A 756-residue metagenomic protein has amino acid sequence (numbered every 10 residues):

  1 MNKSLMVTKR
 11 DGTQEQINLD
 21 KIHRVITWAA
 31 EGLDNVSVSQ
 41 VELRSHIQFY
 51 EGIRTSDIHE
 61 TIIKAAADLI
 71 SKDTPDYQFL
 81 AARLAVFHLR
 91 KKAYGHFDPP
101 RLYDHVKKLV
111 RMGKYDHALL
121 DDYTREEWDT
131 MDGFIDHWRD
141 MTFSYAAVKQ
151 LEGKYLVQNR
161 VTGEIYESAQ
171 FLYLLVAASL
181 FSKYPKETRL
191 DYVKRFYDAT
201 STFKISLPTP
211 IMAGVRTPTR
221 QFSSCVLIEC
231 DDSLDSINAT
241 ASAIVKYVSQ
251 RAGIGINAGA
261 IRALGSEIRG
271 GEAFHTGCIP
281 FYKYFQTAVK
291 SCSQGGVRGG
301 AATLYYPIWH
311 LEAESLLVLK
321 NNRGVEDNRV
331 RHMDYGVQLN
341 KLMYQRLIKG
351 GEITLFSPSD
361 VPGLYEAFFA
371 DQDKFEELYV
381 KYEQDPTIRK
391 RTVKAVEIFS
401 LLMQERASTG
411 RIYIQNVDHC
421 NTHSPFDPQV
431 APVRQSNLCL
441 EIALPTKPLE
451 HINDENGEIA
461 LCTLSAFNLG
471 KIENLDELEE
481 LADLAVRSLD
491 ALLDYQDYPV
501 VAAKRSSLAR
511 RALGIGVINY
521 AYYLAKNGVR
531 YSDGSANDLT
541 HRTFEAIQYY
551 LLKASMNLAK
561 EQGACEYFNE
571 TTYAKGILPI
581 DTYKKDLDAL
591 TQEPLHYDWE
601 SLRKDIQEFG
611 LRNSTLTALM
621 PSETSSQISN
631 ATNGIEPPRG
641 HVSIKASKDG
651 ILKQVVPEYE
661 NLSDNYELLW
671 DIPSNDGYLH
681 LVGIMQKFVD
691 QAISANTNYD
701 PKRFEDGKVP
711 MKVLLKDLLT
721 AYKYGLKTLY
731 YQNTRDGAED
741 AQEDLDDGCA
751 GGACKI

Functional and structural regions predicted by a protein language model:
N2-K3, T13, V36-L174, A178 (+1 more regions): Core nucleic-acid recognition elements
N18-N35, L174-F181, N633-P638: Short, surface-exposed, low-complexity cationic segments
Y77-V110, L339, C420-E450, L513 (+4 more regions): Terminal amphipathic helices with adjacent charged low-complexity linkers/tails
T124-Q150, L440-T446, L489, L493-D494 (+5 more regions): Catalytic alpha/beta core of large soluble enzyme barrels
V157, E164, F171, V176-R189 (+11 more regions): Function-dense linear segments that define catalytic or interfacial modules in macromolecule-processing proteins
E164-D235, F375-E405, T409-I414, F544-K604: Gly/Pro-rich turn-and-neighbor structural signature
V318, D327, R331-L402, R406-T409: Polar, glycine-rich mid-to-C-terminal structural blocks that act as macromolecule-binding/assembly scaffolds
A482-K504, L508, R530-S622, S694: Internal maturation/activation junctions in enzymes
